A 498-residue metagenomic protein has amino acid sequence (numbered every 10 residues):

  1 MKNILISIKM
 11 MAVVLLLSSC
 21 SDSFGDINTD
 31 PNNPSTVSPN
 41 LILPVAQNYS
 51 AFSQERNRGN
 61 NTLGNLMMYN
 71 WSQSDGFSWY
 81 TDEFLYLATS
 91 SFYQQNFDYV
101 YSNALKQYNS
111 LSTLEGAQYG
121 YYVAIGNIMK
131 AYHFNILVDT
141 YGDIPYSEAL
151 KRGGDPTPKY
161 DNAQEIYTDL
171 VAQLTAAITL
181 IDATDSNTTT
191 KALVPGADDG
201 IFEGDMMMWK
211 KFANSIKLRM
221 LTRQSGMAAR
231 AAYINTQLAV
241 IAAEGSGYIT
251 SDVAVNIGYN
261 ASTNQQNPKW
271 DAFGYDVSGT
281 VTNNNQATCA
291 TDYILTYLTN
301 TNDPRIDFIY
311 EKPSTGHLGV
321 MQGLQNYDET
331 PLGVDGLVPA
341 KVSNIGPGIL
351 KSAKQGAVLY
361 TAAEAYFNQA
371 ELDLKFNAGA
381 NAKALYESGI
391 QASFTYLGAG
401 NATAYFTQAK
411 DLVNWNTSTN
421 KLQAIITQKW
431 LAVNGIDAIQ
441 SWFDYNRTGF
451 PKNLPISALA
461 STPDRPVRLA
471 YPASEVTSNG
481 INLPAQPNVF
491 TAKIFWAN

Functional and structural regions predicted by a protein language model:
M1-S18: Sec-dependent bacterial lipoprotein signal peptides
C20-S72, S78, Y99-S102, K106 (+3 more regions): Membrane-proximal, proline-rich intrinsically disordered regions
V37-N40, S74-M129, H133-Y396, S418-L422: Structured, solvent-exposed acidic/aromatic patches
F394-T403, T407-N498: C-terminal functional modules
